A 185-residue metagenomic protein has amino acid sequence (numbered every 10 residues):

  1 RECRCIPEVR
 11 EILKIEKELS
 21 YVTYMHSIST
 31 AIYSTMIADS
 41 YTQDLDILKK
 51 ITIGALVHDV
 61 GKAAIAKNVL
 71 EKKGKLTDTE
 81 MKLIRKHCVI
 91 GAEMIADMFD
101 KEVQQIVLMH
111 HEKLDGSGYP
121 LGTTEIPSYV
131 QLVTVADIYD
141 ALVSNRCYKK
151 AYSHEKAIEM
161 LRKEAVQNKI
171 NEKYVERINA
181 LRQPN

Functional and structural regions predicted by a protein language model:
R1-K82, A96-D97: Acidic/His-rich, divalent-metal-binding segments that scaffold phosphate/diphosphate chemistry
T30, K50-A66, L76, K82-V175: Alpha-helical scaffolding flanking metal-ion-dependent phosphate/phosphodiester catalytic sites
E71-K72, K150-S153, P184: Residues in and immediately flanking transmembrane alpha helices
V175-P184: Alpha-helical interaction/regulatory segments in DNA maintenance proteins
